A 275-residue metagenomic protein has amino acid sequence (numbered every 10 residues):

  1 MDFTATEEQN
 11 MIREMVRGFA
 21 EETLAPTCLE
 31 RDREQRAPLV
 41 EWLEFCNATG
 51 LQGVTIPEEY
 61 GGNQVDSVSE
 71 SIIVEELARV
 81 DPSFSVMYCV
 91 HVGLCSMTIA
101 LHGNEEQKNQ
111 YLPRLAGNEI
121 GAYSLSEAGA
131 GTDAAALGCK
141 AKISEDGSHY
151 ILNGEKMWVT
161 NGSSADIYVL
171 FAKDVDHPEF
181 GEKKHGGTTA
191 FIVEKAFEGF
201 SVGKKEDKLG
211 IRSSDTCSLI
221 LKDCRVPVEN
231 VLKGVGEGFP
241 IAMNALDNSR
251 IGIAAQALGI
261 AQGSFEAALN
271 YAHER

Functional and structural regions predicted by a protein language model:
M1-C89, N109-Q110, R114, L269: Amphipathic, small/basic residue-rich leader segments at the start of a protein or domain
D2-I12, F200-R275: Glycine-rich beta->alpha junctions and the first turn(s) of the following alpha-helix
Q9, A20, G50, P57 (+8 more regions): Buried hydrophobic positions in well-ordered alpha/beta secondary-structure cores of metabolic enzymes
R79-P82, A130, M157-G162, I211 (+1 more regions): Glycine-rich phosphate/pyrophosphate-binding beta-alpha loops
V86-E106, G131, I143-D146: N-terminal glycine-rich flavin-associated loop
G117-S126, F171: A short, Trp-centered hydrophobic/proline-enriched beta-strand micro-motif
G129-G138: Active-site-adjacent elements of ketosynthase-type condensing enzymes
S148-V202: A short core secondary-structure module
